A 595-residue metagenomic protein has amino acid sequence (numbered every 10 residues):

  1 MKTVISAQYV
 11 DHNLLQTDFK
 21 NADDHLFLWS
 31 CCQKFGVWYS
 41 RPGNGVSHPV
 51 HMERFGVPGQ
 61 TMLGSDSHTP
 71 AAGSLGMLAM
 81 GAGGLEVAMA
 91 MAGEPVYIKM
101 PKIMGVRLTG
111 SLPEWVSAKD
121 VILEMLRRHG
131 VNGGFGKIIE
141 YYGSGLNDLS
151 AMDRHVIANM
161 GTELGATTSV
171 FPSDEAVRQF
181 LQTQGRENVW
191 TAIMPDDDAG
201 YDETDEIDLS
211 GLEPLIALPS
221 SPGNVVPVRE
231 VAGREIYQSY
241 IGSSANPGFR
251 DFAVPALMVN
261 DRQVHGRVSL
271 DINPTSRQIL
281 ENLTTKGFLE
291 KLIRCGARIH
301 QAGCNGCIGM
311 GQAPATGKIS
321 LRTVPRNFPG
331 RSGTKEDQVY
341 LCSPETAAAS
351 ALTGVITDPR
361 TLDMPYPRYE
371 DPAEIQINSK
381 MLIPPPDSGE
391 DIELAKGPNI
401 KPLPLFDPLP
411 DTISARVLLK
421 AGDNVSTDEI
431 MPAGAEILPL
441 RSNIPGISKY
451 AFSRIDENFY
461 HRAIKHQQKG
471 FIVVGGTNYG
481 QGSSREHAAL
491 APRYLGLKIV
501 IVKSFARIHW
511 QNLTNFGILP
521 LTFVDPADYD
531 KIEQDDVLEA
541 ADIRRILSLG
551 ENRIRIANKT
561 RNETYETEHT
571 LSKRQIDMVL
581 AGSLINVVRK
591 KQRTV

Functional and structural regions predicted by a protein language model:
M1-V595: Fe-S-dependent hydro-lyases/dehydratases of central metabolism
